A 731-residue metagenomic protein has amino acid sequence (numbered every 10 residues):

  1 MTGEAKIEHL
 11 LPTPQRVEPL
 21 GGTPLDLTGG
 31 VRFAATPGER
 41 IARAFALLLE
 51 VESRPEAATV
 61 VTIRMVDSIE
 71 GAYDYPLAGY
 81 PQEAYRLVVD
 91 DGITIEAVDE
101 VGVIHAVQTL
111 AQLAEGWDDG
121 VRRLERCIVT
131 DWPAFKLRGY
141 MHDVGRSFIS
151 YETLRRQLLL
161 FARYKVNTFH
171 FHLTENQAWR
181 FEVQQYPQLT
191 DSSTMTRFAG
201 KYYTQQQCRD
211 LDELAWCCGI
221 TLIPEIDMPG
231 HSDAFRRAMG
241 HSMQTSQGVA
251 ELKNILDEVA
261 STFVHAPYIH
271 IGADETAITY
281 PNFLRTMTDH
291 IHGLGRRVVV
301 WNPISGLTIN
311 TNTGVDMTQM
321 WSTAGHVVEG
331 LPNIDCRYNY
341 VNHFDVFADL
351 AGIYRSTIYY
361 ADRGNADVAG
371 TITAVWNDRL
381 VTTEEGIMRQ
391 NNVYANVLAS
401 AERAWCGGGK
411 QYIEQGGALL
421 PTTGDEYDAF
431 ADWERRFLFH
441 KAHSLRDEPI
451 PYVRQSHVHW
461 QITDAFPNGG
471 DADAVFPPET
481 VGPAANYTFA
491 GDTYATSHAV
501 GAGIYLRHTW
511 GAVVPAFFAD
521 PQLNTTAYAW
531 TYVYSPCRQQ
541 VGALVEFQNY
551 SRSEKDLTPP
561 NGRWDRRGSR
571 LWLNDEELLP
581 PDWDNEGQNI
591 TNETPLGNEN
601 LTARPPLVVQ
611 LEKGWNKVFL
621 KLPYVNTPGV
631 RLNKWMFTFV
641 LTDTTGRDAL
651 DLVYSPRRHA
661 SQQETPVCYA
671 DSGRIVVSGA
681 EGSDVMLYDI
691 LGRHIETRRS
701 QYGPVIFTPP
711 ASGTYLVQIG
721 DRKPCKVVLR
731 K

Functional and structural regions predicted by a protein language model:
M1-T130, V300-S305, N312-D316, E434-R435 (+2 more regions): Acidic, contiguous N-terminal accessory segments
G79-Y268, L596, V618: Feature activates predominantly on carbohydrate-active enzymes
F235-E329: Active-site neighborhood of glycoside hydrolase catalytic domains
N312-G314, S322-H457: Flexible, acidic glycine-rich loops studded with aromatic residues
D432-A519, R552, K617, K621-R658: Accessory carbohydrate-binding/adhesion or oligomerization-edge regions at the termini of glycan-active proteins
D556-T558, G562-F637: Beta-strand-rich ligand-recognition modules
R647-R674, S678-S683, R730-K731: Residue-level detector of functionally pivotal "anchor" positions at catalytic/ligand-binding pockets or at interdomain
P656-S661, S712-K731: C-terminal tail/sorting-segment detector
